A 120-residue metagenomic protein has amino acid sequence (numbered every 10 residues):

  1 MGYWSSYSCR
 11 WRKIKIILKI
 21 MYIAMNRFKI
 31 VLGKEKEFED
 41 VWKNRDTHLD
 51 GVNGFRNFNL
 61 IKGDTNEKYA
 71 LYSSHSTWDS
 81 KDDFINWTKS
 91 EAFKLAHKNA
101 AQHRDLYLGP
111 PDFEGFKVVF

Functional and structural regions predicted by a protein language model:
S6-R12, Y22, N59-L71, K98-F120: Glycine-rich beta-strand-turn "strand-cap" elements at beta-sheet edges
Y22-F28, N59-S90: Short, well-ordered beta-strand segments in beta-rich or mixed alpha/beta enzyme and ligand-binding folds
I30-F38: Short, surface-exposed ligand-recognition loops at beta-strand->loop->(often short) alpha-helix junctions that present
E37-D40, T88: Generic recognition of short, well-ordered alpha-helical segments
W42, D46: Short amphipathic alpha-helical/adjacent loop interface patches that line ligand and macromolecule-binding sites
T47-R56, T77-E114: An amphipathic, aromatic/His-enriched active-site/gating alpha helix that lines ligand/cofactor pockets
